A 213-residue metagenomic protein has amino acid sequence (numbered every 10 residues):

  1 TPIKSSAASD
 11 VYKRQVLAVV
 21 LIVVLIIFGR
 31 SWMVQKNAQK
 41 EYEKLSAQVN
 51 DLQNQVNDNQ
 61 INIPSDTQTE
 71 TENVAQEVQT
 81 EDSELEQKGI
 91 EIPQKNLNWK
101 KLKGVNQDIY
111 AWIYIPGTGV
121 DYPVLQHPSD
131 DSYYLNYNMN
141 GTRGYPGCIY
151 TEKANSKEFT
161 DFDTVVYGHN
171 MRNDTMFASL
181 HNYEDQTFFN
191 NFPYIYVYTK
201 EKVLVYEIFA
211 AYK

Functional and structural regions predicted by a protein language model:
T1-A8, Y12: Single conserved hydrophobic/aromatic residue that forms the stacking wall/gate of nucleotide- or nucleobase-binding
D10-I22: Hydrophobic H-region at the start of alpha-helical membrane spans
L21-K213: Solvent-exposed, non-transmembrane regions of membrane-associated and secreted proteins
